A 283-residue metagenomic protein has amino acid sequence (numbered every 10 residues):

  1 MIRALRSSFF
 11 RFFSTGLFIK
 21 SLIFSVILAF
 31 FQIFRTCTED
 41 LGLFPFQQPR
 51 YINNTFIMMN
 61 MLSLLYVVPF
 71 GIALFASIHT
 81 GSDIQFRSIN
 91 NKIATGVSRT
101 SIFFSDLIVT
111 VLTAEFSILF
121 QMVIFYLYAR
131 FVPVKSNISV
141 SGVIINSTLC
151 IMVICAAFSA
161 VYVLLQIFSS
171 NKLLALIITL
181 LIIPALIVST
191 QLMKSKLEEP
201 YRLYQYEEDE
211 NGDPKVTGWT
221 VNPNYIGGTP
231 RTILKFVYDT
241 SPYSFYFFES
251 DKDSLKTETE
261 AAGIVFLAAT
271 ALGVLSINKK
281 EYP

Functional and structural regions predicted by a protein language model:
M1-S25: Aromatic- and glycine-rich beta-strand/loop motifs that create alpha-glucan
R11-T15, F86, N171, P283: Membrane-interface junctions
S21, G228-T232, F236-P283: Alpha-helical transmembrane segments of multi-pass membrane transporters/translocases
F24-H79, F104-T179, I187, K194-K196 (+5 more regions): Secretory targeting signals
A76-T95: Transmembrane helix boundary and interhelical loop/hinge segments in multi-pass membrane proteins
S98-R99: Short coil/turn motifs that cap or connect alpha-helices
